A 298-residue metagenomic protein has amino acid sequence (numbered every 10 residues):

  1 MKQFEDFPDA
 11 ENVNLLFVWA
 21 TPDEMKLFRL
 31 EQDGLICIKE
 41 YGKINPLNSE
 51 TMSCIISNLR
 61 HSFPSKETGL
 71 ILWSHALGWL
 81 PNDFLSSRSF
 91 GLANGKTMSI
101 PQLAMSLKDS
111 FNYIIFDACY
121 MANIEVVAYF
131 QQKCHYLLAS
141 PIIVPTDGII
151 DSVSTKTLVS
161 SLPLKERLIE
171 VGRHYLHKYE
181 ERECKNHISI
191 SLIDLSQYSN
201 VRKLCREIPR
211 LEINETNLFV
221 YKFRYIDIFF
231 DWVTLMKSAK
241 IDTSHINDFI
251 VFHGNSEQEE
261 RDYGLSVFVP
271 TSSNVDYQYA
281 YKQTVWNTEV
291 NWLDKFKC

Functional and structural regions predicted by a protein language model:
M1-P64, L293: N-terminal extension/subdomain marker
V18, I71-S74: Short beta-strand segments
E31-L35, E50-P64, G69, A76-W79 (+1 more regions): Terminal, contiguous helix-loop blocks that mediate binding/assembly
